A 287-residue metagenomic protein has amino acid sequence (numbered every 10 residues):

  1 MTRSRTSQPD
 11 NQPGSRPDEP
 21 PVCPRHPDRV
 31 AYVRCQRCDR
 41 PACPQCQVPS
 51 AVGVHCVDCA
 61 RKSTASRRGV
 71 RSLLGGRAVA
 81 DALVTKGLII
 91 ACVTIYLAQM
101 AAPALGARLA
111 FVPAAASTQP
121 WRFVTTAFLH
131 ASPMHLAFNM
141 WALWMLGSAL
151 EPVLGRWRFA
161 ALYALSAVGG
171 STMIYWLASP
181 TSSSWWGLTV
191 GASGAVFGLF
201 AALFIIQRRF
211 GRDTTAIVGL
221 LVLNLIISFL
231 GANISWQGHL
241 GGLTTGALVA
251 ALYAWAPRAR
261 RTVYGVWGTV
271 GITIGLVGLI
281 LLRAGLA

Functional and structural regions predicted by a protein language model:
M1-F123, R156, D213, P257-A287: N-terminal signal-anchor transmembrane helix
A80-V190, A232-I234: N-terminal TM1-TM2 helical hairpin plus the immediately adjacent luminal interfacial "cap"
V93, V124, A164-V168, A195 (+3 more regions): Residue-level signature of the transmembrane alpha-helical core of multi-pass small-molecule transporters
L97, V168-M173, V222-G231, T273-L281: Aromatic-anchored segments of alpha-helical transmembrane domains
R158-L165, V190-S193, R212-L220, V263-G268: Cytoplasmic-side transmembrane-helix entry/capping segments in multi-pass membrane proteins
W185-A202, W236-G238: Membrane-interface micro-motifs in multi-pass membrane enzymes
L203-R209, L248-P257: Structural signal for the C-terminal ends of transmembrane alpha-helices and the immediately following loop
I234-T245: Loop-to-transmembrane alpha-helix initiation sites
